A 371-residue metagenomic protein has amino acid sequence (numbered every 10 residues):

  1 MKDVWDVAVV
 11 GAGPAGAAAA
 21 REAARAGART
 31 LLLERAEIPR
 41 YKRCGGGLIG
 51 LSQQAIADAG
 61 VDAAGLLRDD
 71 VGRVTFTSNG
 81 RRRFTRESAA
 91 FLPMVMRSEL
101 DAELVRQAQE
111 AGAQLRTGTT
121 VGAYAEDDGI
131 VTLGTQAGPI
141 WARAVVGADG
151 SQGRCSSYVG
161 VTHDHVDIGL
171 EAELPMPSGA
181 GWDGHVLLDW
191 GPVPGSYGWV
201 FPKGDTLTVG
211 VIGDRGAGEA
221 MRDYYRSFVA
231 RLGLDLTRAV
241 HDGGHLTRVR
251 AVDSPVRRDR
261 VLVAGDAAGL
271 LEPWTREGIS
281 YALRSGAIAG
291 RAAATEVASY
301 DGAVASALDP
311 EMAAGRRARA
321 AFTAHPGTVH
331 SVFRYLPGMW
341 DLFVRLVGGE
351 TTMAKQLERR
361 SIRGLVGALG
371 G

Functional and structural regions predicted by a protein language model:
K2-A15: Beta1/beta-strand and adjacent pyrophosphate-binding region of the FAD-binding site in flavoprotein oxidoreductases
A15, I38, Q152: Conserved Rossmann-like nucleotide-cofactor binding loop
R21-C44: Glycine-rich FAD pyrophosphate-binding loop
I49-E103: A conserved beta-strand/loop capping segment in the N-terminal third of enzymes that catalyze redox or closely related
A102, T117-T119, G243: Short loop/edge segments at beta-strand edges and connector loops that shape dinucleotide/nucleotide cofactor-binding
Q107-L236, G269: Predominantly flavin-linked oxidoreductase catalytic cores and closely associated redox partners
A123, R215-A292, S299: FAD/FMN-dependent oxidoreductases across multiple families
R291-G371: C-terminal helical "tail/cap" subdomain of flavin- and related membrane-associated enzymes
